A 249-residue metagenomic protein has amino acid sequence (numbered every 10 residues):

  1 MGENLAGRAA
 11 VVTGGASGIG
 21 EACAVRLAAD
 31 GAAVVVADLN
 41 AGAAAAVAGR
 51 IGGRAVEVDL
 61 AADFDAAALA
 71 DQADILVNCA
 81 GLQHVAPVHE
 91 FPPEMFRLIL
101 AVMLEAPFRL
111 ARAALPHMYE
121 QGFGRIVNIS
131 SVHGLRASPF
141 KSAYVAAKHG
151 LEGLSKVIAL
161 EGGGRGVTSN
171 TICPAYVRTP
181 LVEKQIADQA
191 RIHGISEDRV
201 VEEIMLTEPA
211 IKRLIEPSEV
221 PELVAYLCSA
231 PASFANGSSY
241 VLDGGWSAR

Functional and structural regions predicted by a protein language model:
A80-H84, G245: Conserved NAD(P)H cofactor-binding loop of Rossmann-fold oxidoreductase domains
P87-V88, P92-L100, I126, M205: Substrate-binding pocket helix/loop in short-chain dehydrogenase/reductase
H89, R136-A143, G164-R165, K212 (+1 more regions): Active-site loop immediately N-terminal to the catalytic Tyr-X3-Lys motif of short-chain dehydrogenase/reductase
F108, L115, I211-L242, S247: C-terminal substrate-recognition "lid" of short-chain dehydrogenase/reductases
A111, A147, S155: Active-site helix of classical SDR
S131: Residue(s) in the substrate-gating loop at a strand-loop-helix junction that position the organic substrate next
G163, T168, A235-G237: Short, small/polar-rich loop/turn modules that mediate ligand/substrate recognition or access, typified
